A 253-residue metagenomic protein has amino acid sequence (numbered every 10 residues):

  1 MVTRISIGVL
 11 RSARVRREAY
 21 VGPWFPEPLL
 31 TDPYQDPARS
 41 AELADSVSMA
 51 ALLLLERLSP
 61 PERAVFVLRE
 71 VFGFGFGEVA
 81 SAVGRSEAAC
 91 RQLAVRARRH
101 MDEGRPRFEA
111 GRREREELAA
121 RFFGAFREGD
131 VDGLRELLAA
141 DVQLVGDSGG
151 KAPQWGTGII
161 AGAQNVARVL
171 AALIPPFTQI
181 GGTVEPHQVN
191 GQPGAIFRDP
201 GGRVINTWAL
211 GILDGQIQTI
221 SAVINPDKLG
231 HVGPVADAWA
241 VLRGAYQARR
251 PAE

Functional and structural regions predicted by a protein language model:
M1-L137: Active-site-adjacent scaffolding segments
F122-A125, A139, Q216, A248-E253: N-terminal regulatory/sensing modules of transcriptional regulators
L134, V142, G215: Hydrophobic pocket/interface hotspot
A140-V184: A solvent-exposed, acidic/Ser-Thr-rich amphipathic alpha-helical stretch
Q192, L210-Q218: Short, solvent-exposed coil/turn segments at beta-strand boundaries
G194-P200: Short beta-strand segments that buttress and anchor functional surface loops
R203-W208: Short, surface-exposed coil-to-beta transition loops
V223-E253: Low-complexity, intrinsically disordered terminal/linker segments enriched in charged and Gly/Pro repeats
